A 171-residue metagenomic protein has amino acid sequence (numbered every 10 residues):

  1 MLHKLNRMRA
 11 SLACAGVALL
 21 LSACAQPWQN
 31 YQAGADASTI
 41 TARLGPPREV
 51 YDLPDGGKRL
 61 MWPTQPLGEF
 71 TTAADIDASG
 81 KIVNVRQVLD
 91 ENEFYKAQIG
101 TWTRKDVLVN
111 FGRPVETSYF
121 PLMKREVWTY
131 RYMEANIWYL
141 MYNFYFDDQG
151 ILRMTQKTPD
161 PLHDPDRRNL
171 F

Functional and structural regions predicted by a protein language model:
L2-C14: Bacterial N-terminal signal peptides that target proteins for export
L20-A23: C-terminal motif of bacterial Sec signal peptides marking the signal peptidase cleavage site
A25-F171: Residues within mature, well-folded domains
